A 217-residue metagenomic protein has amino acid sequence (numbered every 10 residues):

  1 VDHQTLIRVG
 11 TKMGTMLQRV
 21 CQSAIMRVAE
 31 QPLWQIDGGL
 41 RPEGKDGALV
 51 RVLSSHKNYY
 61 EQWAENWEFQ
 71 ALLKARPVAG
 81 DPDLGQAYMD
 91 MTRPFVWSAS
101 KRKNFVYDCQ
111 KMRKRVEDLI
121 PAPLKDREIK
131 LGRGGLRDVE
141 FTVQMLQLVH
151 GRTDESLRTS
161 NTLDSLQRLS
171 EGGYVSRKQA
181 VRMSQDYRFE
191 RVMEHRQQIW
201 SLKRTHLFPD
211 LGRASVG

Functional and structural regions predicted by a protein language model:
V1-G217: A nucleotide- and high-energy phosphate-metabolite-utilizing enzyme signature
